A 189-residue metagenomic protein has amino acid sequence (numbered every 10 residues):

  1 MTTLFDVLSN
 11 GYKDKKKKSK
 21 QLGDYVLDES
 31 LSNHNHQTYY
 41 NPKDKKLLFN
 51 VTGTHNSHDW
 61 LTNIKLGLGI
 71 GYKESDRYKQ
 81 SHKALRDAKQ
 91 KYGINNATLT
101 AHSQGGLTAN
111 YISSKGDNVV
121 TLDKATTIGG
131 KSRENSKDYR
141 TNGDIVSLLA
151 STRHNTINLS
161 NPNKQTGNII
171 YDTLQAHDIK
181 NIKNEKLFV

Functional and structural regions predicted by a protein language model:
S9-T98, N118-V120, A125, G130-E134 (+1 more regions): A conserved cap/lid and substrate-binding interface adjacent to the catalytic center of lipid-processing enzymes
H36, A109-N110: Generic recognition of flexible, low-complexity loop/linker segments
K43-K46, I94, S113-V189: Serine hydrolase/lipase
T100-G105, A109: Gly/Ala-rich beta-loop-alpha elbow adjacent to hydrolase catalytic centers
